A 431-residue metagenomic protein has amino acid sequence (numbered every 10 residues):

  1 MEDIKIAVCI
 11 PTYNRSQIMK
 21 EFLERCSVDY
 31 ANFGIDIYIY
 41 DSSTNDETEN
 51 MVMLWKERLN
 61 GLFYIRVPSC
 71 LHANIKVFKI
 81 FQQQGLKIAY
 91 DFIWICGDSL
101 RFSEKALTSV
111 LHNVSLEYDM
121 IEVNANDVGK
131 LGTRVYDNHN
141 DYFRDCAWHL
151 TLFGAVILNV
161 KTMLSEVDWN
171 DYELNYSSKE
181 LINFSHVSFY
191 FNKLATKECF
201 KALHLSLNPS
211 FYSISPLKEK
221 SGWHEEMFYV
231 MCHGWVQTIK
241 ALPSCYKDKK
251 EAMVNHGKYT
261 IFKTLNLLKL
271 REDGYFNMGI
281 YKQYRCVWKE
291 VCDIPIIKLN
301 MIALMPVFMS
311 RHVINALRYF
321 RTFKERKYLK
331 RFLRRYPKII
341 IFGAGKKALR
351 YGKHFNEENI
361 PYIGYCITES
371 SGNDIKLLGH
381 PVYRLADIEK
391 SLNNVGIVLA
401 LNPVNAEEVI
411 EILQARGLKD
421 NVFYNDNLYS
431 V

Functional and structural regions predicted by a protein language model:
R15-D29: Short, well-formed alpha-helical segments that are part of the catalytic scaffolds of diverse glycosyltransferases
Y40-M51, S69, G97: A conserved acidic beta->alpha catalytic loop
V67-G85: Glycine-rich, basic loop-to-helix element that forms the pyrophosphate-binding segment of sugar-nucleotide handling
A89-R101: Short beta-strand-to-loop acidic/aromatic patch adjacent to the donor-nucleotide binding site
R101-Y136: Conserved donor NDP-sugar-binding/catalytic core segment of glycosyltransferases
D127, G154-A155, C199-I239: Active-site donor/metal-binding and catalytic loop motifs of nucleotide-sugar-dependent glycosylation enzymes
S221-A252, L270-C292, Y319-K330: Catalytic core of nucleotide-sugar-dependent glycosyltransferases
S310-V431: Hydrophobic, well-ordered beta-alpha structural blocks that scaffold small-molecule cofactor pockets
